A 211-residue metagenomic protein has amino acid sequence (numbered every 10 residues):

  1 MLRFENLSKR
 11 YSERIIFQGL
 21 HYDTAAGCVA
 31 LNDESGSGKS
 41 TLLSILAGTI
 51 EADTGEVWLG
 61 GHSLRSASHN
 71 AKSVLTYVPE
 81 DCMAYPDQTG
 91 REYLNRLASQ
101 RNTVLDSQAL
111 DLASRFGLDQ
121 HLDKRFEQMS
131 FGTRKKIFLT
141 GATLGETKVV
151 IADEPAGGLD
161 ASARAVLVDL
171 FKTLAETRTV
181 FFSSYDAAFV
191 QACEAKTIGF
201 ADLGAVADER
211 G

Functional and structural regions predicted by a protein language model:
M1-A26, S68: A short, flexible loop at the N-terminus of ABC-type nucleotide-binding domains that lies
A47: Helix-to-loop junction immediately C-terminal to a conserved catalytic motif
G55-S66, N70-A71: Conserved ABC transporter NBD signature motif
D81, P86-N102: Q-loop/switch helix immediately C-terminal to the Walker
N95, D106-H121: Conserved ABC ATPase "signature" region
L139-T140: Hydrophobic anchor residue at the start of the ABC signature
T143-L144: ABC ATPase C-loop
V150-E154: Catalytic Walker B motif of ABC-type/P-loop ATPase nucleotide-binding domains
